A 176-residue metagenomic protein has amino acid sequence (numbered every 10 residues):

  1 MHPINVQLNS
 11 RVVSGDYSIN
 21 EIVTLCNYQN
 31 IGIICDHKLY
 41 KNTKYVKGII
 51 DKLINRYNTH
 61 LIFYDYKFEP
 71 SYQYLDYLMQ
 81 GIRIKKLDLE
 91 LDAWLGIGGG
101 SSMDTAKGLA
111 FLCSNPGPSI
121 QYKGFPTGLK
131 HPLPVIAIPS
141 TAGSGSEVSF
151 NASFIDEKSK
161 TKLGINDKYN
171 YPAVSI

Functional and structural regions predicted by a protein language model:
M1-A93: ATP/NTP phosphate-donor binding region
S10, S114-I176: A glycine/threonine-rich phosphate-anchoring loop and its flanking beta-alpha core in nucleotide/phosphate-binding
S14, C26-N27, G32, H60 (+7 more regions): Functionally constrained cores in energy, signaling, and assembly domains
I22, T43, T105-K107, F111 (+2 more regions): Active-site-proximal flexible loops/turns
K67, I97-G99, P126: Active-site nucleophile and cofactor-binding loops and adjacent substrate-binding regions of central metabolic enzymes
Y77-M79, S102-P116, V148-S149: Short Gly/Thr/Asp-enriched flexible loops that form oxyanion-binding sites at enzyme active sites
L91-L109, S140-S146: Glycine/serine-rich anion-binding loops at beta->alpha junctions that coordinate negatively charged ligand groups
